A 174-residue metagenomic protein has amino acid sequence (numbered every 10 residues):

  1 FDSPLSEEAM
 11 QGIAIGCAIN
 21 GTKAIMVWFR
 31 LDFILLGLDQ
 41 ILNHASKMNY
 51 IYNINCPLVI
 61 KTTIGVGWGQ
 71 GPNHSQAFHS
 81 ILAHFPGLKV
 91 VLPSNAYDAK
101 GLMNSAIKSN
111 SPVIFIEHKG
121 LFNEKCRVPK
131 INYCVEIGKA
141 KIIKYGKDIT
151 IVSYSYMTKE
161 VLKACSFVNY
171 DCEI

Functional and structural regions predicted by a protein language model:
F1-D2: Short pre-catalytic strand/loop immediately N-terminal to key active-site residues, enriched for Gly-Thr
S6-A9, I15-V152, T158-E160, C172-E173: Conserved thiamine diphosphate
S166-I174: Generic long, charged, amphipathic alpha-helical segments
